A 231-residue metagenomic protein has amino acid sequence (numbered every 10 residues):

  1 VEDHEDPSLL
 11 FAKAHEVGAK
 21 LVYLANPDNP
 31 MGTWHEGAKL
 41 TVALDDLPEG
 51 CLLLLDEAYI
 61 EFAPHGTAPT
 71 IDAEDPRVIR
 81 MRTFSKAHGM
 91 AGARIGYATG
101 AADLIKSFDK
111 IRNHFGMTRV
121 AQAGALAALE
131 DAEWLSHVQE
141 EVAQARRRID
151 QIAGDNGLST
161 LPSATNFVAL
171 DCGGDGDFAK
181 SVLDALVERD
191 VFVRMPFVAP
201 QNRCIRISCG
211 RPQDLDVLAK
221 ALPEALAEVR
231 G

Functional and structural regions predicted by a protein language model:
E5-V17, P30-M90: Active-site pre-lysine segment of PLP-dependent enzymes
L21-P27, L53-E57, P162-A164: Short beta-strands and strand-loop turn motifs
A38, S181, A185-R189, R194 (+1 more regions): PLP-dependent enzyme catalytic core of the Aspartate aminotransferase-like
A63, A101, E130, G173-G174 (+1 more regions): Residue-level recognition of strand-loop junctions within catalytic nucleotide-signaling folds
R77-G154, L158-L161: PLP-dependent aminotransferase class I/II
G92, A164, P200-R203: Short acidic/glycine-enriched loop/turn segments that link adjacent beta-strands
A143, D155-R189, I205, C209: Conserved PLP-binding catalytic core of the aspartate aminotransferase-like
